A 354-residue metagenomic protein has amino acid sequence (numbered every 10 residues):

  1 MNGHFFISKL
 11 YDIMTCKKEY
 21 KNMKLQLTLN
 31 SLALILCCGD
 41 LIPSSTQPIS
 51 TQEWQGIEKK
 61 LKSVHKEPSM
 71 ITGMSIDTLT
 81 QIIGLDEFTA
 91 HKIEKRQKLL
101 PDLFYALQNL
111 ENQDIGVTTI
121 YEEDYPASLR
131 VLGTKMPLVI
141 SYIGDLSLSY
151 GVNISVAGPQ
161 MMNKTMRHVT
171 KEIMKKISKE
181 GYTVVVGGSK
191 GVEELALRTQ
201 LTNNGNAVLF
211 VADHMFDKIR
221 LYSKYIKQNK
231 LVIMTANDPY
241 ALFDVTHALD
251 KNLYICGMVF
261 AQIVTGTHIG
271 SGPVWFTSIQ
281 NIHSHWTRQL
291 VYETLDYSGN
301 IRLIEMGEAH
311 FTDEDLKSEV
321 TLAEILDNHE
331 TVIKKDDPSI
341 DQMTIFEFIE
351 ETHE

Functional and structural regions predicted by a protein language model:
M1-N22: N-terminal amphipathic/basic-hydrophobic helices that include classical n-h-c signal peptides and signal-anchor
H4-F5, E53, E87, H310 (+1 more regions): Intrinsic disorder/low-structure terminal segments
T15-Y121: Short, small/acidic-rich helices and loops at N termini and domain boundaries of DNA replication/processing enzymes
C16-P48, M74-S75, Q113, T119-E354: Glycine-biased, small-residue-rich flexible motifs in mid-sequence functional cores and linkers
